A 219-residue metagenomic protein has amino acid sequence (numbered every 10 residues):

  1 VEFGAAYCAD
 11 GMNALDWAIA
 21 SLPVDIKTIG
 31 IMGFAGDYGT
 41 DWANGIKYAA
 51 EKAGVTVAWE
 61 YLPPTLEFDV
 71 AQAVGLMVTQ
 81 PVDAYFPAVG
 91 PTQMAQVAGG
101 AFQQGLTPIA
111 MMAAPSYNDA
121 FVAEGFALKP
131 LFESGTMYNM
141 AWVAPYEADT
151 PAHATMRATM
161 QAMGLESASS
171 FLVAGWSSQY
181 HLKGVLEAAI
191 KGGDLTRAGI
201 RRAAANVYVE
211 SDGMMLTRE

Functional and structural regions predicted by a protein language model:
V1-G105, E147-A154: Extracellular/periplasmic Venus flytrap/periplasmic-binding protein
A5, G100-W176: Extracellular/periplasmic periplasmic-binding protein-like sensory domains
M12, A95, W176-G184, A198: A structural signal for well-ordered alpha-helical segments within the folded catalytic domains of diverse enzymes
I19-D25, G125-L131, A189-G192: Alpha-helix termini
D25-M32, P81, Y138-M140, Q161-S167 (+1 more regions): Flexible glycine/proline-enriched surface loops and loop-helix/loop-strand junctions
A98, F102, R157, K183-L186 (+1 more regions): Generic hydrophobic alpha-helical scaffold/packing signal
A162-L172, K183-E219: Segments of small-molecule ligand-sensing domains
